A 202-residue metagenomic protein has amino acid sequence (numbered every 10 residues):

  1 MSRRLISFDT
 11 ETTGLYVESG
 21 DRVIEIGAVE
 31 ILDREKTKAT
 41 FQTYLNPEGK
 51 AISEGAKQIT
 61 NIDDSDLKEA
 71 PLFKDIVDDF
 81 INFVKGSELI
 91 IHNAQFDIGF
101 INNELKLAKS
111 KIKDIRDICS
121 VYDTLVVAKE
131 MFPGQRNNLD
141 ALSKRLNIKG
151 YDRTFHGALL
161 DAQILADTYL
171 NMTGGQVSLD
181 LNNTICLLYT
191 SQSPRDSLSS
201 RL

Functional and structural regions predicted by a protein language model:
M1-I118, K129, A141-R145, K149-F155: Conserved non-catalytic scaffold segment of RNase H-like nuclease domains
L105, A166-T173: Amphipathic alpha-helical interface segments used for dimerization/assembly
V121-G134: Short alpha-helix plus adjacent loop in nuclease-associated cores
V126-K129, K144, D167-L170: Generic alpha-helical structural context detector
G157-Y169: Acidic, divalent-metal-coordinating active-site segment for phosphoryl/phosphodiester hydrolysis, typified by short
G174-L188: Mixed-charge, glycine-rich, non-catalytic linkers/tails in nucleic-acid processing enzymes
Y189-D196: Conserved small/polar residues in nucleotide/adenosyl-binding loops
S200-L202: Hydrophobic alpha-helical segments, chiefly the membrane-spanning helices and signal/signal-anchor peptides
